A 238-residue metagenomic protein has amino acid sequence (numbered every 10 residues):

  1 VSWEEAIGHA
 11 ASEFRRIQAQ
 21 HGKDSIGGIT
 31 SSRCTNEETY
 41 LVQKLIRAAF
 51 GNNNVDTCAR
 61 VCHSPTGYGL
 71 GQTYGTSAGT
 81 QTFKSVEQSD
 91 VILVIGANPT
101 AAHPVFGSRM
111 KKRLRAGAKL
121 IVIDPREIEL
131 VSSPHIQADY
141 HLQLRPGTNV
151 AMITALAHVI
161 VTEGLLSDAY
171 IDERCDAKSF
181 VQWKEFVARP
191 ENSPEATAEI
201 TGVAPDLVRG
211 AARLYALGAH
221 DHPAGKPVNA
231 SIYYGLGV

Functional and structural regions predicted by a protein language model:
V1-V238: Cofactor-pocket helix-loop regions in the catalytic cores of large enzyme subunits
